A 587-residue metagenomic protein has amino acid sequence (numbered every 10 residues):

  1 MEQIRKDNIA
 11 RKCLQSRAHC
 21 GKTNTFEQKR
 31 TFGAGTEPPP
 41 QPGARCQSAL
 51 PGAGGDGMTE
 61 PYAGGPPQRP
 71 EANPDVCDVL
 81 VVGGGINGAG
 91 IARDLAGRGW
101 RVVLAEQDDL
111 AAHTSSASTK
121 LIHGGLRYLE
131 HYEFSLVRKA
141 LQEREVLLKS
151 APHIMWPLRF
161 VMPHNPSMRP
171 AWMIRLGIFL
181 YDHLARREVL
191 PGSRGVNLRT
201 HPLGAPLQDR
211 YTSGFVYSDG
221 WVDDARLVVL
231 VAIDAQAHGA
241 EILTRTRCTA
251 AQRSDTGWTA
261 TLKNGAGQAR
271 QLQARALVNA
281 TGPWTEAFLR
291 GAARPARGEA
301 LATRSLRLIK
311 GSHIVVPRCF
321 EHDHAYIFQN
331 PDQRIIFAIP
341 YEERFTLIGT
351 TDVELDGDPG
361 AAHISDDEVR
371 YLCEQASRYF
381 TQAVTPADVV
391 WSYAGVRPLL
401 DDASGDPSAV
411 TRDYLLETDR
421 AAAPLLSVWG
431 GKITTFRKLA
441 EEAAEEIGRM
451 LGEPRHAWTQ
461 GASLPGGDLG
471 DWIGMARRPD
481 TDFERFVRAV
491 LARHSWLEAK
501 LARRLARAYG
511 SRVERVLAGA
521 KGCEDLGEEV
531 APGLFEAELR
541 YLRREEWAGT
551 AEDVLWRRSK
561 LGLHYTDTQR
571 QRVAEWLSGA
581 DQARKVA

Functional and structural regions predicted by a protein language model:
G57-V79, D94-R98: Extreme N-terminal leader/targeting segments of oxidoreductases
D75-C77, G267-A276: Core beta-strand elements of the Rossmann-like FAD/NAD(P) dinucleotide-binding domain in flavoenzyme oxidoreductases
V82, L272-G282: Short hydrophobic core segments
A96-S116: Glycine-rich FAD pyrophosphate-binding loop
K120-G204: Dinucleotide-binding Rossmann-like beta1-alpha1 core, especially the glycine-rich loop that anchors the ADP
S218, D224-R226, D234, L301-E321 (+9 more regions): C-terminal catalytic lobe of FAD-dependent flavoproteins
T244-W258: A conserved short coil-to-beta-strand element within the FAD-binding core of flavoproteins
N279-A296: Flavin (primarily FAD) binding-site architecture
